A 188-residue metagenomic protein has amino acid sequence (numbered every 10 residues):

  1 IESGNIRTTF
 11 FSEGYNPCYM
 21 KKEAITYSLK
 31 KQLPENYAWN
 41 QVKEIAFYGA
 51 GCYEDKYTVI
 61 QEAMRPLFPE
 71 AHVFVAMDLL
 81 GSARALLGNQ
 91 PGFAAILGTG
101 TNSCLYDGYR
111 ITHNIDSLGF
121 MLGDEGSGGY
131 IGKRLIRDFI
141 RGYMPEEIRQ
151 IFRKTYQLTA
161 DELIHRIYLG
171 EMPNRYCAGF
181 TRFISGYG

Functional and structural regions predicted by a protein language model:
I1-R7, G92-Y109: Gly/Thr-rich phosphate-binding beta-strand-loop-beta motif of the actin/hexokinase/Hsp70
I1-Y27, Q41, I111-H113, S117: Short glycine-rich, Thr/Ser-proximal phosphate-binding strand/loop in the N-terminal lobe of ATP-dependent enzymes
I6, Y19-Y27, G51-E54, T58 (+8 more regions): Electropositive phosphate-/nucleotide-binding environments in soluble metabolic enzymes
F11-P17, P34-F74, L86-L87, G170: Short beta-strand-loop/turn "lid" adjacent to the catalytic site in phosphate-handling enzymes
A50, M77-L79, L97-T99, G108 (+1 more regions): Fold-independent oxyanion-binding glycine-rich loops and adjacent beta-strand/coil segments at enzyme active sites
A71-A95: Conserved phosphate-binding catalytic cores of ATP/NTP-utilizing and phosphoryl-transfer enzymes
I111-Y156: Glycine-rich phosphate-binding loop plus the immediately following alpha-helix
M144-G188: A mobile "lid/hinge" subdomain adjacent to the ATP/sugar-phosphate binding pocket shared across diverse ATP-dependent
